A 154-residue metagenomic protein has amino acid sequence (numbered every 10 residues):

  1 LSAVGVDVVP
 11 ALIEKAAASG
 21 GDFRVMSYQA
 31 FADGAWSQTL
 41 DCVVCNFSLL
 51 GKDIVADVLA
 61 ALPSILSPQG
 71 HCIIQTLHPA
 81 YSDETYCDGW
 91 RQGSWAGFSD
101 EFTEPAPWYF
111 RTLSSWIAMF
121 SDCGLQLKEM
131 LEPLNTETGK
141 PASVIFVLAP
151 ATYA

Functional and structural regions predicted by a protein language model:
L1-A32: Class I SAM-dependent methyltransferase SAM/SAH-binding core
S2, H71, Q126: Residues at the starts of beta-strands that form the adenosine-phosphate
D33-V43: A short acidic, Gly/Pro-enriched loop at the edge of an enzyme's catalytic core that lines a small-molecule cofactor
D41-A56: A short SAM/SAH-binding and catalytic strip from SAM-dependent methyltransferases
A56-H71: A short glycine-rich, Lys/Arg-flanked "PGG" loop and its adjoining helix->strand segment in the class I
H71-E101: Conserved class I S-adenosyl-L-methionine
A106-M130: Short alpha-helix
C123-L125, P133, T138-A154: Core SAM-dependent methyltransferase catalytic element
